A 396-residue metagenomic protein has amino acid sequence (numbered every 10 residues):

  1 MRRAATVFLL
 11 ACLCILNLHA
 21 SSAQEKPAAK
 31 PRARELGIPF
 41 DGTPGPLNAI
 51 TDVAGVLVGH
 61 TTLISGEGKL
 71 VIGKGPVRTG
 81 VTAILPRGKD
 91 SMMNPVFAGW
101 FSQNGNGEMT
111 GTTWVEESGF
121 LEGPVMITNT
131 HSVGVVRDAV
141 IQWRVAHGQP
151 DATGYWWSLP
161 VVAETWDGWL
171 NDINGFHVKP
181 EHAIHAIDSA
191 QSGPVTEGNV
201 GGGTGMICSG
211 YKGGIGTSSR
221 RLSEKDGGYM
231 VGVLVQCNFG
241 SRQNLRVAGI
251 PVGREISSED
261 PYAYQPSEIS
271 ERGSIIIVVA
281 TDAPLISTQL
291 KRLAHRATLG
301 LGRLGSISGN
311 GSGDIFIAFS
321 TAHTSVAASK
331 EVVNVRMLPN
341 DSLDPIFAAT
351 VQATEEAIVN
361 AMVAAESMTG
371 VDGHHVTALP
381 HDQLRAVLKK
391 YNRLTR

Functional and structural regions predicted by a protein language model:
M1-A4: Positively charged n-region of N-terminal signal peptides that target proteins for export
T6-V7, L36: General helical structural elements
V7-N17: Bacterial N-terminal signal peptides
I15-K26: Bacterial Sec-dependent signal peptides at the C-terminal "C-region" and cleavage site
Q24-R396: Alpha/propeptide regions of enzymes that mature by internal proteolysis
